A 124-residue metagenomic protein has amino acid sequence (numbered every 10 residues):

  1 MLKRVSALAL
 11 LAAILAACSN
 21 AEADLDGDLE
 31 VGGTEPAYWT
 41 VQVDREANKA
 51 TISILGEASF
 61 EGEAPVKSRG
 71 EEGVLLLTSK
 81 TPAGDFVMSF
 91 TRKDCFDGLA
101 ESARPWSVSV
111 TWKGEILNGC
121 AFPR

Functional and structural regions predicted by a protein language model:
M1-A7: Bacterial N-terminal signal peptides that target proteins for export
L15-A17: C-terminal motif of bacterial Sec signal peptides marking the signal peptidase cleavage site
S19-A21: Bacterial signal peptide processing site
D26-S89, F122: Central antiparallel beta-sheet cores of small beta-barrel/beta-sandwich binding domains
M88-F96: Acidic, glycine-rich flexible loop segments
F96-I116: Short, exposed beta-strand-loop hairpins at the edges of beta-sheets in extracellular/periplasmic proteins
E115-R124: Short, low-complexity, Pro/Ser/Thr/Gly-rich segments in the mature regions of secreted, periplasmic
